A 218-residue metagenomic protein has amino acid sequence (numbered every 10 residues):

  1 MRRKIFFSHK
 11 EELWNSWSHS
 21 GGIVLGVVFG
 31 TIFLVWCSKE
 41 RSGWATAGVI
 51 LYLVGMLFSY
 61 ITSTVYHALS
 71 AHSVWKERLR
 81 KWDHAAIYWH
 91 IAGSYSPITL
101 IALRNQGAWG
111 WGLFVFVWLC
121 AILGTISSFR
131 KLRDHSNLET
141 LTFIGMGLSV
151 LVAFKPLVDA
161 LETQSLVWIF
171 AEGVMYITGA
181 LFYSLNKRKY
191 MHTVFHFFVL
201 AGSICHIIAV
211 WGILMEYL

Functional and structural regions predicted by a protein language model:
M1-L218: Multi-pass alpha-helical transmembrane bundles in non-GPCR membrane proteins that perform intramembrane catalysis
